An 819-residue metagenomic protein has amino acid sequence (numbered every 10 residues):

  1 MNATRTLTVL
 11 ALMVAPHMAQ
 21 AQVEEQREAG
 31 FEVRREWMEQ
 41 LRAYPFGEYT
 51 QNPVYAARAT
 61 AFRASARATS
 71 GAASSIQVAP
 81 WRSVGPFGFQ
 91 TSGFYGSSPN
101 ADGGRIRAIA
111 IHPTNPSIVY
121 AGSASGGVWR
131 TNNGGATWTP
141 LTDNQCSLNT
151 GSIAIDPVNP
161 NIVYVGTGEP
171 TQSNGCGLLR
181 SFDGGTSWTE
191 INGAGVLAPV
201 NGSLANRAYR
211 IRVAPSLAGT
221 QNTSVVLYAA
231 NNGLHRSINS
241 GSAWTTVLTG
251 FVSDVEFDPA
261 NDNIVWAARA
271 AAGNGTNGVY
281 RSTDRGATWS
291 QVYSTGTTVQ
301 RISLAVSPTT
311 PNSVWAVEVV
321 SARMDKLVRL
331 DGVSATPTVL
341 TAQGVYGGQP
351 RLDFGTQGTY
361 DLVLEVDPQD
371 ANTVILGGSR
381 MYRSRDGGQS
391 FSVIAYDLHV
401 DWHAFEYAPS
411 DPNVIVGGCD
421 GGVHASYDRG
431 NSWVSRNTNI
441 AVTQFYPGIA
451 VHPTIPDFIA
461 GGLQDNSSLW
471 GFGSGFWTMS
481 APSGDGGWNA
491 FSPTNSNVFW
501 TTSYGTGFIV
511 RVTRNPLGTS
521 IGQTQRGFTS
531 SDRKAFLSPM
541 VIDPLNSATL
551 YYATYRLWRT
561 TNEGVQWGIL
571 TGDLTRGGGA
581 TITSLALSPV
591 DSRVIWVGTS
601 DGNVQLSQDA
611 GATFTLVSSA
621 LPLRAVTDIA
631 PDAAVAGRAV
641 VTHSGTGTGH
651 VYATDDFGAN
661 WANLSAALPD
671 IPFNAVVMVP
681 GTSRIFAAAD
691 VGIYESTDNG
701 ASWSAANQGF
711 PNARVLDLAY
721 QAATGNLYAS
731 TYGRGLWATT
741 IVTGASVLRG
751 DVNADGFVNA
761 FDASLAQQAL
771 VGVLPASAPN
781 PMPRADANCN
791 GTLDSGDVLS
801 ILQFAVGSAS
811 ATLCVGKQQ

Functional and structural regions predicted by a protein language model:
M1-L7: Bacterial N-terminal signal peptides that target proteins for export
T6, A19-A21, T220, Q767 (+2 more regions): Intrinsically disordered, low-complexity regions enriched in polar/acidic and amide residues
T8-A11, S147, A230, L623 (+4 more regions): Residue-level detector of alpha-helix boundary/anchor positions
L10-A19: Hydrophobic h-region of N-terminal signal peptides that target proteins for export in Gram-negative bacteria
E24-T743: Beta-propeller blade termini and top-face loops
T743-Q819: Cellulosome-associated attachment modules in secreted, modular CAZymes
